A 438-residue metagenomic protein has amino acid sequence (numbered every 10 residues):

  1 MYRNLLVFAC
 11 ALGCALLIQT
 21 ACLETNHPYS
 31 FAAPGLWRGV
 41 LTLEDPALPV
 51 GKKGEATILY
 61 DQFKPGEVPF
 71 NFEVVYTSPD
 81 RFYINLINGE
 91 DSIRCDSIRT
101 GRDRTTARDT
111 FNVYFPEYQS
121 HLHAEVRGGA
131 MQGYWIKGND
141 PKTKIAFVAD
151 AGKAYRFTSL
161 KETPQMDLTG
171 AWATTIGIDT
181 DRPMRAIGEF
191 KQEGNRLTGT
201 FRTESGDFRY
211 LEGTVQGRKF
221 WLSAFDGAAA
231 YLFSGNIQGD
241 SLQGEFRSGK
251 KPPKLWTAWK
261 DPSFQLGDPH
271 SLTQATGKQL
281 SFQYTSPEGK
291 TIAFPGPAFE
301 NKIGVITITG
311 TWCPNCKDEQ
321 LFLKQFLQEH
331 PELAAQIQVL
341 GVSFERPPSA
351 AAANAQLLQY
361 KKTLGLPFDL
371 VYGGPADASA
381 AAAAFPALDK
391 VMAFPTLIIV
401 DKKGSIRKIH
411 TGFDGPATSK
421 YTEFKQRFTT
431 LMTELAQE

Functional and structural regions predicted by a protein language model:
Q19-A21: C-terminal motif of bacterial Sec signal peptides marking the signal peptidase cleavage site
L23-T25: Bacterial signal peptide processing site
F31-V126, T158, M166-I237: Central antiparallel beta-sheet cores of small beta-barrel/beta-sandwich binding domains
K260-G296: N-terminal "domain-start" segment that seeds a small globular fold
I292-K317, L323: Short active-site neighborhood of thiol/selenol oxidoreductases, capturing the structured segment around
D318-L364, A376-A382: Structural microenvironment flanking redox-active thiols in thiol-disulfide oxidoreductases
G365-D369, P386-I398: Structural micro-motif
A393-E438: Thiol-/selenol-based redox modules, centered on thioredoxin-like and closely related oxidoreductase domains
